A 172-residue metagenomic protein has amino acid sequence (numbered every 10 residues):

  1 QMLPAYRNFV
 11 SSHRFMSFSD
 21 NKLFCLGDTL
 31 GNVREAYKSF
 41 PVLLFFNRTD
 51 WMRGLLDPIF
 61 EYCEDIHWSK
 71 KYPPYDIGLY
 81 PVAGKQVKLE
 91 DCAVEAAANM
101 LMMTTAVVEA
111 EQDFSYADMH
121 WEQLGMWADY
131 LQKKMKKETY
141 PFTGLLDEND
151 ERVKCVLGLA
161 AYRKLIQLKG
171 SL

Functional and structural regions predicted by a protein language model:
Q1-L30, G54, P58: Low-complexity, Ser/Thr/Pro/Gly-enriched N-terminal "stalk/linker" regions
M2-V10, S39, L146, V153 (+1 more regions): Extended hydrophobic/Leu-rich segments
D28-K137, E148-Y162, I166: Aromatic-rich carbohydrate-recognition surfaces in CAZymes
P141-D147: Accessory, usually C-terminal, subdomains that scaffold auxiliary metal cofactors
I166-L172: Carbohydrate-active enzyme catalytic cores, enriched for enzymes that act on polyanionic acidic polysaccharides
